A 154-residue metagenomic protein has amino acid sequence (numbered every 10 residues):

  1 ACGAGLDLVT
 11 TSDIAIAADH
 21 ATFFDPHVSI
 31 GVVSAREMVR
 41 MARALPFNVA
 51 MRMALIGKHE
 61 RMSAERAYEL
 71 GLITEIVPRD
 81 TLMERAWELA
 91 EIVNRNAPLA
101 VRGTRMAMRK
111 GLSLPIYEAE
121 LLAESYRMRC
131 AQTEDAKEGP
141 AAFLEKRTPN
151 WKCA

Functional and structural regions predicted by a protein language model:
A1-P98, E138-A141, R147: Crotonase-fold acyl-CoA enzyme core
H27, K110-S113: A short acidic, helix-capping loop that chelates divalent metal ions and anchors anionic groups
M53-G57, A107, G111, Y126-A131: Helix-loop "lid/cap" segments that line or gate small-molecule binding pockets
P98-T104: Structural signature of the thiamine diphosphate
L112, T148-A154: Short C-terminal tail/terminal secondary-structure segment of NAD(P)H-dependent dehydrogenase/reductase domains
L114-E120: Short beta-strand->loop
Q132-A136: Interdomain hinge/lid region at the active-site interface of Rossmann-like NAD(P)-dependent oxidoreductases
